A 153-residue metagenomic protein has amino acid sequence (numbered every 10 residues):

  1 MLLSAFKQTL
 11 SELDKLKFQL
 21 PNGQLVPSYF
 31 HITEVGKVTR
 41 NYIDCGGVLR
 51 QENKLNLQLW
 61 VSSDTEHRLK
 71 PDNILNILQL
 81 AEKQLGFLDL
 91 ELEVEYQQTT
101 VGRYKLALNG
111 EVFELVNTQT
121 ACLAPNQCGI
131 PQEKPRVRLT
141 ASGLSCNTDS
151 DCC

Functional and structural regions predicted by a protein language model:
S4-E34: Small/polar-rich, solvent-exposed N-terminal microdomains that initiate assembly or binding
L13, P27-Y29, R50-K54, F87-D89: Short connector loops at helix/strand junctions that flank enzyme active sites, especially segments positioning acidic
V26-V48: Short, solvent-exposed beta-alpha or beta-beta edge segments that form flexible loop/patches at the rim of ligand
Y42-I43, N56, D72-I74: Structured interface patches
Q51-D64: Short glycine-rich, basic-tinged beta-strand/loop micro-motifs
T65-P71: Short, conserved charged micro-motifs
N76, L80-Q132: Helix-rich interaction surfaces within compact, conserved domain-sized segments that mediate assembly or partner
T118-C153: Mixed-charge, glycine-accented linear interaction segment located at domain edges/termini
